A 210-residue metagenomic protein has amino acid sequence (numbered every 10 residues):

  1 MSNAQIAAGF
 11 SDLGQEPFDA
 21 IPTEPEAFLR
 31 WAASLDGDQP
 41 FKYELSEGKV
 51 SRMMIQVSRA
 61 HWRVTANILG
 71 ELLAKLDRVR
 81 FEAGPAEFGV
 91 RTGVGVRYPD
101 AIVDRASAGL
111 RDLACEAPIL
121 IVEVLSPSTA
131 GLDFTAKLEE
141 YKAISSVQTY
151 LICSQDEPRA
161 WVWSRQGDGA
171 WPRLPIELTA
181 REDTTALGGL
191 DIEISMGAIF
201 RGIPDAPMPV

Functional and structural regions predicted by a protein language model:
M1-V210: Gly/Pro/Ser/Thr-rich low-complexity, intrinsically disordered segments predominantly at protein N-termini
